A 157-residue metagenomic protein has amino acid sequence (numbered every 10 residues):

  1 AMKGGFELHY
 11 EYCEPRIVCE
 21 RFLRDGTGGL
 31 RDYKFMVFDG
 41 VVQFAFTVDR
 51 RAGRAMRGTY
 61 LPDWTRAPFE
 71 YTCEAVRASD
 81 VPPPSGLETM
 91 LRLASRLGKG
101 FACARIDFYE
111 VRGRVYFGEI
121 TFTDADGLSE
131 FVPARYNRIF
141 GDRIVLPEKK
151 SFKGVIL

Functional and structural regions predicted by a protein language model:
A1-E74: Phosphate-binding site of ATP-dependent enzymes
K3, K34, K99, K149-K153: Context-gated lysine
E7-E20, Y60-V115: A long amphipathic alpha-helix within ATP-dependent nucleotide-binding catalytic cores
Y10, A52-R57, E70-S85, F140-L146 (+1 more regions): Low-complexity, flexible helical/coil segments
G29, K34-R50, A55, S85-C103 (+2 more regions): Catalytic cores of PAPS-dependent sulfotransferases and nucleotide-sugar/CMP/GDP-dependent glycosyltransferases
Y33, D49-R51, G58-L61, V76 (+4 more regions): Generic preference for flexible, low-structure residues
R92, E110-L157: C-terminal active-site "lid" helix and adjoining low-complexity regulatory extension at the edge of ATP-using catalytic
